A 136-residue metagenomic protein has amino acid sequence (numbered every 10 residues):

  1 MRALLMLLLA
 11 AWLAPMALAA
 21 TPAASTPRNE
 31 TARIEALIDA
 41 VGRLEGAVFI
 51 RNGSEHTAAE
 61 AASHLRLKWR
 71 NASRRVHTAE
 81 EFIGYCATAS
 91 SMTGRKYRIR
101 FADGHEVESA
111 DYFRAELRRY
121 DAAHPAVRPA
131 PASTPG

Functional and structural regions predicted by a protein language model:
M1-A3: Positively charged n-region of N-terminal signal peptides that target proteins for export
L5-M16: Bacterial N-terminal signal peptides
L5-M6, G42, A62, T78: Intrinsically disordered, low-complexity regions enriched in Ser/Pro/Gly/Gln/His and often acidic
A10-W12, A40-R43, L67, T88: Residues within well-ordered alpha-helical secondary structure of globular protein domains
A17-S25: Boundary at the C-terminal end of the N-terminal hydrophobic targeting segment
A24-A40, L44: Immediate post-signal-peptide N-terminus of mature secreted/exported proteins
V48, N52-G136: Compact alpha-helical subdomains of small soluble proteins
